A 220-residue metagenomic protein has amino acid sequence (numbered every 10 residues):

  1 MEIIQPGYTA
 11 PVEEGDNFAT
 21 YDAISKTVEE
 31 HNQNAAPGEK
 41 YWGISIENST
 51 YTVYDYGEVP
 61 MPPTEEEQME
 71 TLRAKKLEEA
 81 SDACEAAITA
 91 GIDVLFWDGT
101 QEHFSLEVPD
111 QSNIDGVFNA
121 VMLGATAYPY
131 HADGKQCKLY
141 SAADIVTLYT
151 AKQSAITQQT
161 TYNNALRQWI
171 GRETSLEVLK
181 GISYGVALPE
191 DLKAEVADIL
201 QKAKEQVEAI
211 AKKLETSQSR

Functional and structural regions predicted by a protein language model:
E2-G38, I46-R220: A preference for well-ordered globular domain cores that mediate specific macromolecular interactions or catalysis
W42: Short, ligand-facing micro-motifs at secondary-structure edges
